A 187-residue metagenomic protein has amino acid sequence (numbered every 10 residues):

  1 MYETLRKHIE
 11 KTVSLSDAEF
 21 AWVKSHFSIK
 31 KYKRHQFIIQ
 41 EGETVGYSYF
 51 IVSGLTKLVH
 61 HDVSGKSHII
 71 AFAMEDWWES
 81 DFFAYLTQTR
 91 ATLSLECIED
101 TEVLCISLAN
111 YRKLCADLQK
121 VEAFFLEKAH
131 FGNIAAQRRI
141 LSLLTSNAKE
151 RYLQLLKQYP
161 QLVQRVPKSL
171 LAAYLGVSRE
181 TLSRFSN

Functional and structural regions predicted by a protein language model:
M1-S28: Cyclic nucleotide-binding regulatory module and flanking cytosolic helices
S14-S16, K30, E102, S142-T145 (+1 more regions): Localized chelating/binding microdomains that coordinate divalent metal ions or stabilize phosphate-bearing
K30, Y49, A71, E96 (+3 more regions): Residues that recognize and position ribonucleotide moieties
F37-C97: Cyclic nucleotide-binding regulatory domains
V59, D81-F82, K113-L114, L155 (+1 more regions): Residues that scaffold the ATP/ADP-binding catalytic core of kinase and kinase-like folds
A91, N110-N147, R151: A small-molecule sensor/coupling module
S146-N187: Phosphate-/nucleic-acid-contacting segments
